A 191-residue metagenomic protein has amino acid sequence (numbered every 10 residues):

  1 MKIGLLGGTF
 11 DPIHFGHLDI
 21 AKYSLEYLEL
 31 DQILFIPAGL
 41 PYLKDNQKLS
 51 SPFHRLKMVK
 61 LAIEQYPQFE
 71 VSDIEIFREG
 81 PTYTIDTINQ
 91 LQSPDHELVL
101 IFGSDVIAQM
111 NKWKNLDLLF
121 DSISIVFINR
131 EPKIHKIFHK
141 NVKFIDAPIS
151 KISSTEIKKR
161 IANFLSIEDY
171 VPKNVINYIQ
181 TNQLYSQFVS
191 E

Functional and structural regions predicted by a protein language model:
M1-E191: Nucleotidyltransferase catalytic core that binds NTPs
